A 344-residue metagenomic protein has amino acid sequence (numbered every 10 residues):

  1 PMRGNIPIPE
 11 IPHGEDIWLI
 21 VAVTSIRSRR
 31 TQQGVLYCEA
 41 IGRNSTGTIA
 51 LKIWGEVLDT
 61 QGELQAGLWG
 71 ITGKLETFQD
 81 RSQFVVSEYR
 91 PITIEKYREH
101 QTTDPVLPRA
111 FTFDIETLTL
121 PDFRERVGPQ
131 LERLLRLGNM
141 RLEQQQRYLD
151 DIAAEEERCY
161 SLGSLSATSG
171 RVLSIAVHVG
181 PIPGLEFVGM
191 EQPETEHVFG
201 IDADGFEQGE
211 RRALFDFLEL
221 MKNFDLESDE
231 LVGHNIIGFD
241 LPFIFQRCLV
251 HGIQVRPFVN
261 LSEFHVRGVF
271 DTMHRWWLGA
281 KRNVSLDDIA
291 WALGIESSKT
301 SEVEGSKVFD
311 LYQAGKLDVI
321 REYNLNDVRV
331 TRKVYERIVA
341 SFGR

Functional and structural regions predicted by a protein language model:
P1-R27, P91-Y97: OB-fold nucleic-acid-binding modules
N5-P9, T24-R29, C38-E39, C159-L165: Short secondary-structure capping/turn segments at boundaries of alpha-helices and beta-strands
S25-G55: OB-fold (S1/OB) nucleic-acid-binding surfaces
L36-A40, S82, R109-F111, L173: Short beta-strand micro-motifs in enzyme catalytic cores
G55-T72: Short nucleic-acid-contacting surface segments enriched for D/E, G, S/T with interspersed K/R
K74-H100: OB-fold/S1-family single-stranded nucleic acid-binding modules
T103-Q246: Conserved non-catalytic scaffold segment of RNase H-like nuclease domains
G170-E207, F224-E322, N326-R344: Metal-dependent phosphoesterase core characteristic of DEDDh/y 3'-5' exonuclease domains
